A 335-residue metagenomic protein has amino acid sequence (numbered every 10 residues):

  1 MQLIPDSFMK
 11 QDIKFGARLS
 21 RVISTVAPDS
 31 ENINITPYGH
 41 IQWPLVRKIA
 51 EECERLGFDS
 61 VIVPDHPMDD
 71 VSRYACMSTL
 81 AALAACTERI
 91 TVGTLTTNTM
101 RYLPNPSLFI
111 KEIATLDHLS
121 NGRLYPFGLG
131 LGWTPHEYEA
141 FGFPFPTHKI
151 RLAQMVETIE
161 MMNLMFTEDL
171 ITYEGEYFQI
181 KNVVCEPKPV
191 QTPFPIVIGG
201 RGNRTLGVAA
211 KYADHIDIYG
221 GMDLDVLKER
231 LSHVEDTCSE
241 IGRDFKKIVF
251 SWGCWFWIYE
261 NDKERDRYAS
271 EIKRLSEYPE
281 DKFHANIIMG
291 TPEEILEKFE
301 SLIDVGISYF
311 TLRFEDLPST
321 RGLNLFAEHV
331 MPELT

Functional and structural regions predicted by a protein language model:
M1-C86, F194: N-terminal beta1-alpha1-beta2 module of alpha/beta enzyme domains
Q2-P37, W133-E137, F141, E176-P193 (+1 more regions): N-terminal small/glycine-rich loop or linker at the start of catalytic domains across soluble metabolic enzymes
S7-K10, E54-R55, L80-R89, I113 (+4 more regions): Acidic (Asp/Glu)-rich catalytic clusters
F8-I41, T99-T172, I216-Y219, D225-R230: Flexible, glycine-rich active-site loops centered on histidine and acidic residues that chelate a metal or position
F15-L19, V61-V63, V92-T94, Y125-L129 (+4 more regions): Hydrophobic faces of well-ordered beta-strands that scaffold small-molecule active sites in alpha/beta enzyme cores
S24-P44, T96-S107, Q191-R201, D281-E293: Active-site mouth loops of central-metabolism enzymes
C53, G57, L83, L116 (+9 more regions): Conserved, mostly hydrophobic/aromatic
S60-C86, N98-M100, G220-D225, R313-L325: Glycine-rich, proline-tolerant flexible connector loops at the mouths of alpha/beta enzymes
